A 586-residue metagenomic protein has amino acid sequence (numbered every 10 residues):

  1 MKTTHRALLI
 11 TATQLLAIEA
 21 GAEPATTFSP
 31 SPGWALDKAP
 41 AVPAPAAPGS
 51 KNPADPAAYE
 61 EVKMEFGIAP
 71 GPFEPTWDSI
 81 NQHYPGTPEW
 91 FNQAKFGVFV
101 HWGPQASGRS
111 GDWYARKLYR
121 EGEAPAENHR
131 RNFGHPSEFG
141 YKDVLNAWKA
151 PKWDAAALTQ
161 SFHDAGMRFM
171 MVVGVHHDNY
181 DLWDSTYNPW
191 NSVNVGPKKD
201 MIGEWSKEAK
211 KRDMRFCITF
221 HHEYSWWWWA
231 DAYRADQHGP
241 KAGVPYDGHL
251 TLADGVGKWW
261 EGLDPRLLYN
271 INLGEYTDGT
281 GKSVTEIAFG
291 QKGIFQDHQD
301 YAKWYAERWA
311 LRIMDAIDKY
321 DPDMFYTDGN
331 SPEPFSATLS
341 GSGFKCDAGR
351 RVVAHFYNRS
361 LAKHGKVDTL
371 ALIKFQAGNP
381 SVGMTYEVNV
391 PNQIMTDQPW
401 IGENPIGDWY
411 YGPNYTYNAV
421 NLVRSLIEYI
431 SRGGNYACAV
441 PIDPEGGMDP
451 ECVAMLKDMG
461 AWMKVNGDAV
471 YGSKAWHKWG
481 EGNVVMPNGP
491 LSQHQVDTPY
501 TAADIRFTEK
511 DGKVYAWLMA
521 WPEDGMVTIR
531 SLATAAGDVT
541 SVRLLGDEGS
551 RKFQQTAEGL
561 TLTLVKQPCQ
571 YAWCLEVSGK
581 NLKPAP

Functional and structural regions predicted by a protein language model:
M1-R6: Positively charged n-region of N-terminal signal peptides that target proteins for export
A7-E19: Bacterial N-terminal signal peptides
E23-P586: Mature catalytic domains of secreted/periplasmic carbohydrate-active enzymes
